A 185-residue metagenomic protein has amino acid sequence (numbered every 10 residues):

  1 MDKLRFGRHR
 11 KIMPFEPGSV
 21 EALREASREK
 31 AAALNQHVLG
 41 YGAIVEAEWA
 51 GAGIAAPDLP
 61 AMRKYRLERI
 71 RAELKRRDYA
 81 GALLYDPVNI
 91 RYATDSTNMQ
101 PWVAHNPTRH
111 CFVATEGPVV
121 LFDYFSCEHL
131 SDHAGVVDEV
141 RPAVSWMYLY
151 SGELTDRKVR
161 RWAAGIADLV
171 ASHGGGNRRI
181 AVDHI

Functional and structural regions predicted by a protein language model:
M1-I185: A composition/biophysics-driven feature that prefers long, compositionally simple stretches
